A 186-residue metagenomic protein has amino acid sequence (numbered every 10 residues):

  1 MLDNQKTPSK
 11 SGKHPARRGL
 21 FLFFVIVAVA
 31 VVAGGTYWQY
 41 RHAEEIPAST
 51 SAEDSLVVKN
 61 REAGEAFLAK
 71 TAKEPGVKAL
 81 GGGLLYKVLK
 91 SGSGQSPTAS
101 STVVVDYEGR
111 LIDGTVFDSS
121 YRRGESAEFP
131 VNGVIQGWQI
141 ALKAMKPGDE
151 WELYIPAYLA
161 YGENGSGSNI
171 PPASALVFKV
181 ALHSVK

Functional and structural regions predicted by a protein language model:
M1-K186: Cross-family detector of peptidyl-prolyl cis-trans isomerase
